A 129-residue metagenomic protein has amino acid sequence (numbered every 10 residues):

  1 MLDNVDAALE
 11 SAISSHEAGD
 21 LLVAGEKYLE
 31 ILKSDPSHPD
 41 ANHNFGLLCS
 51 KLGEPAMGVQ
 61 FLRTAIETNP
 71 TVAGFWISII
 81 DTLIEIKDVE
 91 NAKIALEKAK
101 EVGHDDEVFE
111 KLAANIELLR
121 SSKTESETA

Functional and structural regions predicted by a protein language model:
L2-D6, S11-E30, K51-T64, I86-K98 (+1 more regions): Structural signature of tandem alpha-helical TPR/SEL1-like repeats, specifically the intra-repeat loop/turn
S34, T68, E101-V102: Structural marker of alpha-solenoid helical repeat scaffolds
A41, F75, V108-F109: TPR alpha-solenoid repeat register
N44, S78, K111-N115: Canonical tetratricopeptide repeat
L48, T82, N115-K123: TPR/TPR-like alpha-solenoid repeats
D81-V108, A114: TPR/TPR-like (Sel1-like) alpha-helical repeat modules
